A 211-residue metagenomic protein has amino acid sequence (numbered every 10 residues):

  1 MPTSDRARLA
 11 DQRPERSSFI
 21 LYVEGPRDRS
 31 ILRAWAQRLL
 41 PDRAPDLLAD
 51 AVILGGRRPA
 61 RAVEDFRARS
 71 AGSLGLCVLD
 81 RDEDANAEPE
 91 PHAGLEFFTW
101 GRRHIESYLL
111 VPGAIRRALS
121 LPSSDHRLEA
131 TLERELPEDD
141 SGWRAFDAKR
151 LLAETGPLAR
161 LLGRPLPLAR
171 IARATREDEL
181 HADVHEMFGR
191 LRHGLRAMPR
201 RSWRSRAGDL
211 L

Functional and structural regions predicted by a protein language model:
M1-L211: Acidic, divalent-metal-binding catalytic cores of TOPRIM and closely related two-metal-ion phosphodiester/pyrophosphate
